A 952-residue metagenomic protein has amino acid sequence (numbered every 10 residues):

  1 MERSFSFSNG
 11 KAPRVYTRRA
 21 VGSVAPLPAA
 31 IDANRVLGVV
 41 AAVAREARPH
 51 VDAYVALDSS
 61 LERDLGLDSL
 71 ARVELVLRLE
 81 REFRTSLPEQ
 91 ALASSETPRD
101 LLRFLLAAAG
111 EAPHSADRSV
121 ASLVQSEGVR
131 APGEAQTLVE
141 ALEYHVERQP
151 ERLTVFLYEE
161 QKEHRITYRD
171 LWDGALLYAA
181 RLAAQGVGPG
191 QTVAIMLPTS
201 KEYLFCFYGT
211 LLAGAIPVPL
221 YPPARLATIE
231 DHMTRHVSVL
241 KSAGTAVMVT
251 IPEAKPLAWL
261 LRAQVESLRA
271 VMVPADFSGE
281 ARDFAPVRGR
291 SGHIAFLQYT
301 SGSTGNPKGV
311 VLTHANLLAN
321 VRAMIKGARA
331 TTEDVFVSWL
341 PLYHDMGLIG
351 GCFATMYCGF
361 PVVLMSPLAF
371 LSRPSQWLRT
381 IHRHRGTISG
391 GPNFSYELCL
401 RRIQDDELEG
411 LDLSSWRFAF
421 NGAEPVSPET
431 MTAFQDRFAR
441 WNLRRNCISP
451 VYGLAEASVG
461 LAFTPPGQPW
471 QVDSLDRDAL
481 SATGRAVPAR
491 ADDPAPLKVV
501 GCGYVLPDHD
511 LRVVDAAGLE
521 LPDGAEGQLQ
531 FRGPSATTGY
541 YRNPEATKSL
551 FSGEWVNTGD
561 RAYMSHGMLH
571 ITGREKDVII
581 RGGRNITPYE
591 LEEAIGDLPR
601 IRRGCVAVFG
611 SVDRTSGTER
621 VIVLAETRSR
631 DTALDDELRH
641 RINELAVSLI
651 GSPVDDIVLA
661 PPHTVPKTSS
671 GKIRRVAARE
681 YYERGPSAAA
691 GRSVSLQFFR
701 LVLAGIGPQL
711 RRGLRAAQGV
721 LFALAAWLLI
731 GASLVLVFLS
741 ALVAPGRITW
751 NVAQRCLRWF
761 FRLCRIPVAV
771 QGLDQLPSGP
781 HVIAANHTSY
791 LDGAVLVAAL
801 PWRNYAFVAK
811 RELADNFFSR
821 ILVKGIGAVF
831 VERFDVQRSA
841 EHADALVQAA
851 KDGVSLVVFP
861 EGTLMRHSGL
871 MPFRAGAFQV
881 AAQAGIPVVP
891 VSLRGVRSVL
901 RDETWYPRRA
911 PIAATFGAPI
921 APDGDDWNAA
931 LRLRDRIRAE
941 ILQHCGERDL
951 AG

Functional and structural regions predicted by a protein language model:
M1-T17, E683, G713, A840-G952: Non-catalytic C-terminal accessory region of glycerolipid acyltransferases and related lyso-lipid remodeling enzymes
S4, K498-G524, Q528-N585: Conserved ATP-binding/catalytic segment of the ANL
V55, S86-L105, A135, G604-C605 (+3 more regions): AMP-binding/adenylate-forming catalytic domain of the ANL superfamily
P150-L153, E280-Y299, G305-N306, V311 (+3 more regions): Conserved pre-ATP/AMP-binding loop-to-beta segment of ANL
V155-F205, R225-H232, P286-R288, G309-A315: Conserved AMP-binding/adenylate-forming core of the ANL superfamily
L318-V335, D345-T387, R402-D405: Conserved AMP-binding/adenylation subdomain of ANL enzymes
H382, S389, G533, T538-G539 (+2 more regions): AMP-binding/adenylate-forming catalytic core of the ANL superfamily
G386-G390, R402-P496, D510, G518: Gly/Ser/Thr-rich phosphate-binding loop
